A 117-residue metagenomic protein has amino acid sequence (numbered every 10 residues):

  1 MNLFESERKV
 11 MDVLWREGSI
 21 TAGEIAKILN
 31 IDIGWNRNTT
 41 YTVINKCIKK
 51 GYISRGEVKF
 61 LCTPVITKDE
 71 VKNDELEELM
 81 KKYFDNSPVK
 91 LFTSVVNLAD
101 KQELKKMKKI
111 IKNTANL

Functional and structural regions predicted by a protein language model:
M1-V13, E70-V71, K101, K105: Short alpha-helical segments that sit at the start of domains
L3-S6, V58-E77: Short, cationic-aromatic polyanion-contact patches
V10, I44-C47: Basic amphipathic alpha-helical segments that dock to polyanions
L14-G18: Short helix-to-turn junction characteristic of helix-turn-helix DNA-binding domains, especially the helix
I20-L29: Short acidic, hydrophobic short linear motifs in intrinsically disordered regions
I48-E57: A short, conserved structural fragment
E77-A115: Amphipathic alpha-helical dimerization/coiled-coil segments that flank or bridge DNA-binding/regulatory modules
